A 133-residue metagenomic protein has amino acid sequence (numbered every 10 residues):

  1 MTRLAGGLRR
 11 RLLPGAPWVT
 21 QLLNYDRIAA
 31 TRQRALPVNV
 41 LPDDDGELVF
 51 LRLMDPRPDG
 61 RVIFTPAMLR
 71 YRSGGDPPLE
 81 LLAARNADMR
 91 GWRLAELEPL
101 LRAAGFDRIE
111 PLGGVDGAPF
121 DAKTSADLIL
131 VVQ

Functional and structural regions predicted by a protein language model:
M1-P17: A short glycine-rich, Lys/Arg-flanked "PGG" loop and its adjoining helix->strand segment in the class I
R10-L12, S73, A103, I109: Positively charged, low-complexity intrinsically disordered regions
V19-E96: SAM-dependent methyltransferase
R85-Q133: C-terminal lobe and adjacent flexible extensions of AdoMet/dcAdoMet transferase-like proteins
